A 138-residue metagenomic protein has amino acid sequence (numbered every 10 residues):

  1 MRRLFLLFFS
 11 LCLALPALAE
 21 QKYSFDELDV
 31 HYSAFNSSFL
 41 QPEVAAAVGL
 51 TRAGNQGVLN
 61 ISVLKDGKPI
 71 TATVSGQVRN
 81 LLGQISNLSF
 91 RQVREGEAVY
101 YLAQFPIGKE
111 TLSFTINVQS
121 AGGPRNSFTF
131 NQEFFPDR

Functional and structural regions predicted by a protein language model:
M1-L4: Positively charged n-region of N-terminal signal peptides that target proteins for export
L6-L7, A17: Cleavable N-terminal signal peptides
L13-A19: Sec/Tat signal peptide C-region and signal peptidase I cleavage site
A19-A53: Transition segment at domain starts
L59-L102: Mid-chain, structured segments of secreted extracytoplasmic proteins
F105, T115-S127: Short, exposed beta-strand-loop hairpins at the edges of beta-sheets in extracellular/periplasmic proteins
E110-F114: Exposed beta-strand face motif in extracellular beta-rich ectodomains
N131-R138: Short beta-strand edge segments in extracellular beta-sheet folds
